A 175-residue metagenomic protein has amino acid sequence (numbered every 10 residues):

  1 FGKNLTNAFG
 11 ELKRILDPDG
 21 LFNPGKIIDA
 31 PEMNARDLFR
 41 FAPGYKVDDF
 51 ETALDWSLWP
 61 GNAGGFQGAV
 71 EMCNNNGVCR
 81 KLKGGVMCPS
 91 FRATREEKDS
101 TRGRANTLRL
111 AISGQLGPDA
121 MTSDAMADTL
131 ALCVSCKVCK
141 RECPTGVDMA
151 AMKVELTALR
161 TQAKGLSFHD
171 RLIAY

Functional and structural regions predicted by a protein language model:
F1-M72, R95-E97, G103, L132 (+1 more regions): Conserved glycine-rich FAD pyrophosphate-binding loop
L5, M33, V47, M72 (+4 more regions): Detector for methionine-enriched segments
L12-I15, I27-I28, I112, V147 (+1 more regions): Weak global preference for isoleucine
R14-G20, V78, A93, R109-G117 (+3 more regions): Hydrophobic alpha-helix feature that most strongly marks membrane-spanning transmembrane helices and their immediate
P24-K26, M72-T107, V138-T157: Iron-sulfur cluster-binding cysteine motifs and their immediate structural context in ferredoxin-like electron-transfer
L58-K83, A120-C136: Immediate flanking context of iron-sulfur cluster ligation sites
R95, D99-M126: Generic long, charged, amphipathic alpha-helical segments
G117-Y175: Iron-sulfur-cluster electron-transfer modules
